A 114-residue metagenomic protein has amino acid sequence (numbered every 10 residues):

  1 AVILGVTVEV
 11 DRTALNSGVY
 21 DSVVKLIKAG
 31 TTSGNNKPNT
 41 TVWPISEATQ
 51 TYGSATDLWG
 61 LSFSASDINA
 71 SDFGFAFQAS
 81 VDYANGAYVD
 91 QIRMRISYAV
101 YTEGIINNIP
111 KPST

Functional and structural regions predicted by a protein language model:
A1-L15, F73, M94: A short beta-strand element within beta-rich, extracytoplasmic domains of secreted/secretory-pathway proteins
G5, V19-V23, Q91: Exposed beta-strand and adjacent loop surfaces of beta-rich binding modules that mediate intermolecular recognition
V6, K37-N85: Cysteine-clustered segments with highest specificity for TGF-beta superfamily mature ligands
V10-Y20, V81-N85: Extended, low-complexity, turn-rich repeat/linker tracts enriched in Gly/Pro/Ser/Thr and Asp/Glu that occur
D11, K25-A29, S97-A99: Predominantly extracellular/luminal cell-surface or secreted proteins
S17-T31: Short, surface-exposed beta-strand/strand-loop-strand elements in extracellular ectodomains
A84-R95: Edge beta-strands of jelly-roll/beta-sandwich modules across compartments, strongly enriched in secreted/luminal
R93-T114: Enriched but not universal
